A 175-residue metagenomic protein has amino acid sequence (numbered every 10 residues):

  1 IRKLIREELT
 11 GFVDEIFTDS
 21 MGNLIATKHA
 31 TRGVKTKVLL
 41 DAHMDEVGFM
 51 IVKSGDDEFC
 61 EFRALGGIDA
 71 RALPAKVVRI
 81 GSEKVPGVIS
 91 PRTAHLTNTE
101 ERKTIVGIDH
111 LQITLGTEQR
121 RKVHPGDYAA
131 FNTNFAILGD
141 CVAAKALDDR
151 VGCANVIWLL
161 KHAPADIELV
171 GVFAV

Functional and structural regions predicted by a protein language model:
I1-V175: N-terminal hydrophobic/helix-forming segments and targeting peptides
